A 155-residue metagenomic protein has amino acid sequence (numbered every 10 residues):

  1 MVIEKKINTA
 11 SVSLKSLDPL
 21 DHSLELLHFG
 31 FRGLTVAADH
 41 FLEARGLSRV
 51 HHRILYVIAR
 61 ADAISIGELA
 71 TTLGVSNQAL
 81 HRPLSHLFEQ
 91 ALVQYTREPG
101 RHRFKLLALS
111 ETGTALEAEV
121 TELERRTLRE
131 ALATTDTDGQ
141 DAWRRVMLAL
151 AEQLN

Functional and structural regions predicted by a protein language model:
M1-R45, D141: N-terminal leader segment of winged-helix/HTH proteins
D18, V36-A79, Q90: N-terminal helix-turn-helix DNA-binding core of bacterial DNA-binding proteins
H22, G46-L47, E130, T134-T135: Hydrophobic/basic alpha-helical segments enriched in Actinobacteria
F31, E117, A151-L154: A structural signal for well-ordered alpha-helices, especially hydrophobic packing surfaces of coiled-coils
F31, Y56-R60, T121: Short, locally clustered residues in the helix-turn-helix/winged-helix DNA-binding domain
T35, S85-R145: Charged, amphipathic alpha-helical coiled-coil/dimerization segments
R82: DNA-binding alpha-helical recognition surfaces that contact promoter or target DNA
D141-N155: Exposed, interaction-prone assembly regions rather than primary DNA-binding/catalytic cores
